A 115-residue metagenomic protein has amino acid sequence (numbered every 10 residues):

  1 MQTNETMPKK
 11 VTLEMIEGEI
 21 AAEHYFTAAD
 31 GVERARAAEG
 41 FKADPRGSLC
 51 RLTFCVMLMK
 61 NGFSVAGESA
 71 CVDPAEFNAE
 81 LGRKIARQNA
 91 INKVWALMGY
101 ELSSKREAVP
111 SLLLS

Functional and structural regions predicted by a protein language model:
M1-L52, V56-S115: Polyanion-binding surfaces on beta-sheet-dominated domains and ring/shell assemblies
